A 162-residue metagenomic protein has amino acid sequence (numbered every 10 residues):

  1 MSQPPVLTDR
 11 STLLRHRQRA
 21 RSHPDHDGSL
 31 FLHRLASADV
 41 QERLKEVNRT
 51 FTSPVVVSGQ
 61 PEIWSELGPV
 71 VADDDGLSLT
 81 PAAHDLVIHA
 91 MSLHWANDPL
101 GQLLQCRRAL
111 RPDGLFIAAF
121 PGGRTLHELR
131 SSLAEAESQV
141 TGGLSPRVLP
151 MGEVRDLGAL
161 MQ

Functional and structural regions predicted by a protein language model:
M1-A38: N-terminal, positively charged/glycine-rich alpha-helical extensions of SAM-dependent methyltransferases
L30-S53, I63: Conserved alpha-helix/loop element of class I SAM-dependent methyltransferases that forms part of the SAM/SAH-binding
V56-G76: Short, polar loop motifs at secondary-structure junctions
L77-V87: A short acidic, Gly/Pro-enriched loop at the edge of an enzyme's catalytic core that lines a small-molecule cofactor
I88, I117: N-terminal Rossmann-like NAD(P) cofactor-binding module of classical short-chain dehydrogenase/reductase
M91-H94: Short catalytic micro-motifs in class I SAM-dependent methyltransferases
L100-L115: A short glycine-rich, Lys/Arg-flanked "PGG" loop and its adjoining helix->strand segment in the class I
P121-Q162: Conserved catalytic/acceptor-binding region of the Class I
